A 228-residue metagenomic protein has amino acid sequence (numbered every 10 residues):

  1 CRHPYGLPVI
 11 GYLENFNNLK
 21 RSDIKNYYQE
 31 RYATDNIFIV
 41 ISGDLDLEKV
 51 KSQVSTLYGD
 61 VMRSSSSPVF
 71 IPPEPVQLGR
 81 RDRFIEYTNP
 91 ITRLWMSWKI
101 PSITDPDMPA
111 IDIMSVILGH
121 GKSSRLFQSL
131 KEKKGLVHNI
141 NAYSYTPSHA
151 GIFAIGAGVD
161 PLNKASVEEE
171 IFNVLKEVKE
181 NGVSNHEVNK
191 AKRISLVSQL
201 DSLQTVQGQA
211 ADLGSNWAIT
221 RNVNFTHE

Functional and structural regions predicted by a protein language model:
C1-S66, F84, P101-S102, A110 (+2 more regions): Charge-rich, well-structured scaffold segments of protease-associated domains
S66-R125: His/Glu-based metal-binding/catalytic segments typifying zinc-dependent metallopeptidases
Q128-S129: Short, conserved active-site entrance elements at the starts or edges of catalytic domains
